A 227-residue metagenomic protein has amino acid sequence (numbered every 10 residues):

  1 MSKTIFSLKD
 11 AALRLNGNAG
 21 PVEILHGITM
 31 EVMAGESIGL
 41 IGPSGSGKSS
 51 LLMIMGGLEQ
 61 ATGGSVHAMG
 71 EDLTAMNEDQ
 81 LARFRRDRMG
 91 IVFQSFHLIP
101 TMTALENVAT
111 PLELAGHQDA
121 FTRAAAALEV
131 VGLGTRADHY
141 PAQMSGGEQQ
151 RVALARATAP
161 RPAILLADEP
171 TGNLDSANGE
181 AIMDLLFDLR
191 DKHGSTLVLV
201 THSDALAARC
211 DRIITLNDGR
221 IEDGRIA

Functional and structural regions predicted by a protein language model:
M1-K3, A227: Short, low-complexity, intrinsically disordered N-terminal peptides in bacterial proteins
T4-L216: ABC family nucleotide-binding domain
I213-R225: H-loop (His-switch) and adjacent beta-strand-loop-beta switch element of ABC-type ATPase nucleotide-binding domains
